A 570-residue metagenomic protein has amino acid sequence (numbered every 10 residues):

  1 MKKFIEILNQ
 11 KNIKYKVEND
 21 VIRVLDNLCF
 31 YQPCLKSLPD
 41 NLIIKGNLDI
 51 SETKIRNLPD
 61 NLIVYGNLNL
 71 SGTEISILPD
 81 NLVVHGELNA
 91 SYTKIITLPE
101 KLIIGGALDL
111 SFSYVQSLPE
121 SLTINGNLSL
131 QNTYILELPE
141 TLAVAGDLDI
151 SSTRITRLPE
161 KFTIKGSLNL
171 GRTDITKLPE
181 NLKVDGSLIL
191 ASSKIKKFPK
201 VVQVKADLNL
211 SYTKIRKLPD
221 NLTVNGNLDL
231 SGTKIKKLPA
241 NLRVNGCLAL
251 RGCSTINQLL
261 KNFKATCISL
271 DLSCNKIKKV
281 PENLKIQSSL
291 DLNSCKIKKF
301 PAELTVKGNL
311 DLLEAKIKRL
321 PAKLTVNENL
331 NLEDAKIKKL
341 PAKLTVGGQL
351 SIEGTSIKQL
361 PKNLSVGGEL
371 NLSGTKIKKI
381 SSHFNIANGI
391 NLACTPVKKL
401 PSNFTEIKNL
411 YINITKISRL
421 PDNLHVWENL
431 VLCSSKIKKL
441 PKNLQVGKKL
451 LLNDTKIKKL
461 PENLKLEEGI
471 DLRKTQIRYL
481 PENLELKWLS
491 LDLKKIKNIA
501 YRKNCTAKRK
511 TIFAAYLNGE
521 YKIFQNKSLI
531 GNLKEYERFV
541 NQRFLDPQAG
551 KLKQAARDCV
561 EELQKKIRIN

Functional and structural regions predicted by a protein language model:
M1-S37, A249, K497-N570: N-terminal capping/linker segments that flank leucine-rich repeat
E18, I96, T156-P159, L170 (+11 more regions): Small/flexible residues
E18-R23, N41, N61, N283 (+5 more regions): Short, surface-exposed loop and linker segments with low hydrophobicity and enrichment for Pro/Ser/Thr
D26-C34, I44-K54, V64-I75, H85-K94 (+20 more regions): Concave beta-strand-loop units of leucine-rich repeat
N27-I43, N47-T53, N61, N81 (+14 more regions): Polar, glycosylation-prone regions of secreted, cell-surface, and some intracellular proteins
L38, L58, L78, L98 (+20 more regions): Canonical leucine-rich repeat
E140-L142, V201, N221, K237 (+12 more regions): Short, intrinsically disordered, low-complexity terminal segments
L464, L484, V540: Short, flexible helix/strand-to-coil boundary loops that buttress conserved ligand/catalytic motifs in alpha/beta
